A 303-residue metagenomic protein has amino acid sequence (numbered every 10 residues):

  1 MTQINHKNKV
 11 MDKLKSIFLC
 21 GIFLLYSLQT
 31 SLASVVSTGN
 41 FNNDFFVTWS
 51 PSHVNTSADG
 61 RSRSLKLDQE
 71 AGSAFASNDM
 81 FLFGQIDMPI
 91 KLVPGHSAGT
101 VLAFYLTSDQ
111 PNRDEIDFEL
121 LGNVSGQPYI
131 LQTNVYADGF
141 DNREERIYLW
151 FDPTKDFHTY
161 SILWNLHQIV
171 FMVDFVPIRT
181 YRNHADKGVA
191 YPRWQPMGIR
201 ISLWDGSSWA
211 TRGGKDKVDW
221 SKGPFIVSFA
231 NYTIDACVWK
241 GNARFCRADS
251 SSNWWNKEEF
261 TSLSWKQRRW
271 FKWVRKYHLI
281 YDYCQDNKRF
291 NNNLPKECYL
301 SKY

Functional and structural regions predicted by a protein language model:
T2-Q3, D12-Y303: GH16 jelly-roll
